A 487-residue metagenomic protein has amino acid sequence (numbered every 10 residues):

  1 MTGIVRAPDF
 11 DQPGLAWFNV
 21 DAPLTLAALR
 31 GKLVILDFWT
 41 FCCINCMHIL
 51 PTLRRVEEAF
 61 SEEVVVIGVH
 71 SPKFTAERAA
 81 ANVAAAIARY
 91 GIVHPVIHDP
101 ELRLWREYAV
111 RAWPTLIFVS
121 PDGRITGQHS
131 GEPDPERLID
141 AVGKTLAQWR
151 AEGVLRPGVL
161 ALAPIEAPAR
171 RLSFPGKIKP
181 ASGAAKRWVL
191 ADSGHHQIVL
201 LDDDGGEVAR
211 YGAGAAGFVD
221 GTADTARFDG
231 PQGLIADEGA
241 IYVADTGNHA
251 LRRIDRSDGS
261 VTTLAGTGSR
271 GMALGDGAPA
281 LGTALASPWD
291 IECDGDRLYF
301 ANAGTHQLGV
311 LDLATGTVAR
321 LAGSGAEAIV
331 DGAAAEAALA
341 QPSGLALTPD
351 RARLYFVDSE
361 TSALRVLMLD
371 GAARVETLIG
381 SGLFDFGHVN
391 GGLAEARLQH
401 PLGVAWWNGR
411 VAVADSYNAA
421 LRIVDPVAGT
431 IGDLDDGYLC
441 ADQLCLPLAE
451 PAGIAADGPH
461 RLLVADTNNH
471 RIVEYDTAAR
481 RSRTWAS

Functional and structural regions predicted by a protein language model:
M1-L26: N-terminal "domain-start" segment that seeds a small globular fold
L24-M47, V66: Short active-site neighborhood of thiol/selenol oxidoreductases, capturing the structured segment around
H48-R89, P100-L104: Structural microenvironment flanking redox-active thiols in thiol-disulfide oxidoreductases
Y90-I92, H98-A141: Thiol/disulfide oxidoreductase modules built on the thioredoxin-like
S120-P180: Thiol-/selenol-based redox modules, centered on thioredoxin-like and closely related oxidoreductase domains
L155-G176, G205-G230, S260-S287, T317-Q341 (+3 more regions): Gly/Pro-rich loop segments of beta-rich domains
P180-A185, A236-E238, C293-G295, L347-R351 (+2 more regions): Residue-level detector of Asp-centered blade-edge/turn motifs that repeat once per structural unit in beta-propeller
W188-H196, V243-G247, F300-G304, L354-S359 (+2 more regions): Conserved beta-strand positions in repeat-built beta-propeller and related beta-rich domains
